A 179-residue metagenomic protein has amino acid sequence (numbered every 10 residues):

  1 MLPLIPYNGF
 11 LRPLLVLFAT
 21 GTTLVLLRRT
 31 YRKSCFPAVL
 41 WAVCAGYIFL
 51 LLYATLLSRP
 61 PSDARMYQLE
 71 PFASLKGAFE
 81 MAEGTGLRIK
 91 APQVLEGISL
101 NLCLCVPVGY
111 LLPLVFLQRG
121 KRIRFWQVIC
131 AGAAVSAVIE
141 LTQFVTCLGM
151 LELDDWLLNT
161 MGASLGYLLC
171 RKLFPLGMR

Functional and structural regions predicted by a protein language model:
M1-L148, L153, Y167-R179: Bulky hydrophobic segments
